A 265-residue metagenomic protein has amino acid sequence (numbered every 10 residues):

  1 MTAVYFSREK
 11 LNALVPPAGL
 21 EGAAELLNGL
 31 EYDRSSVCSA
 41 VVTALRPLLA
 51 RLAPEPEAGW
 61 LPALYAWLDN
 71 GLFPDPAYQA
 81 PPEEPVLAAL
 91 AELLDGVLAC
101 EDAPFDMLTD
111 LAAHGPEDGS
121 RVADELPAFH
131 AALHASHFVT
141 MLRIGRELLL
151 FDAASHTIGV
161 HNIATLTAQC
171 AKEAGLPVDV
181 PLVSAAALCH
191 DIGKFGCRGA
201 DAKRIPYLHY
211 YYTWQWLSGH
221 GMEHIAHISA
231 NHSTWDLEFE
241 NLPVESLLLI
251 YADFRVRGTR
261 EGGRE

Functional and structural regions predicted by a protein language model:
T2-S7, P17-P206: Acidic/His-rich, divalent-metal-binding segments that scaffold phosphate/diphosphate chemistry
T140, I144, I163, Y212-T213 (+1 more regions): A general alpha-helix detector
G175-C189, H224-I228, L242-I250: Alpha-helical scaffolds flanking conserved acidic
L188-C189, L237-E265: Alpha-helical scaffolding flanking metal-ion-dependent phosphate/phosphodiester catalytic sites
F195-E240: Helix-adjacent hinge/juxtasegments
